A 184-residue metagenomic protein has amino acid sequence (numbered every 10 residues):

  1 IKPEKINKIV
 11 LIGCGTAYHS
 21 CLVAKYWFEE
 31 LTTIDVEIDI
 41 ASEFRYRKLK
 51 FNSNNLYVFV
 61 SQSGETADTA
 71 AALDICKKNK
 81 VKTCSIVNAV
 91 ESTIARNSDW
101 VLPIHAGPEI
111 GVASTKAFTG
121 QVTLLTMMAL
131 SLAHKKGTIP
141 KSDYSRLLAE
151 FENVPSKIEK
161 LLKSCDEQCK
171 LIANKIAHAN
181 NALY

Functional and structural regions predicted by a protein language model:
I1-V10, W100-Y184: Active-site phosphate/pyrophosphate-binding segments
K2-Y57, E65, K78-C84, K175-Y184: Anionic-ligand anchoring segments at beta-strand to alpha-helix junctions in alpha/beta enzyme folds, i.e., glycine
A17-L22, N88, S142-L148: A broad, low-specificity signal for short, low-complexity segments enriched in glycine/proline and polar/charged
L22-K25, E29, E37, A70 (+2 more regions): Predominant activation on well-ordered alpha-helical scaffold segments within soluble catalytic domains
F28-T32, L73-C76, V154-K157: N-terminal start-of-chain detector that recognizes signal peptides and the immediate post-cleavage beginning
D35-V36, V60-S63, I158-S164: Short, flexible loop segments at the rims of nucleotide/cofactor-binding pockets, characterized by
L56-K136: Phosphate/diphosphate-binding loops
